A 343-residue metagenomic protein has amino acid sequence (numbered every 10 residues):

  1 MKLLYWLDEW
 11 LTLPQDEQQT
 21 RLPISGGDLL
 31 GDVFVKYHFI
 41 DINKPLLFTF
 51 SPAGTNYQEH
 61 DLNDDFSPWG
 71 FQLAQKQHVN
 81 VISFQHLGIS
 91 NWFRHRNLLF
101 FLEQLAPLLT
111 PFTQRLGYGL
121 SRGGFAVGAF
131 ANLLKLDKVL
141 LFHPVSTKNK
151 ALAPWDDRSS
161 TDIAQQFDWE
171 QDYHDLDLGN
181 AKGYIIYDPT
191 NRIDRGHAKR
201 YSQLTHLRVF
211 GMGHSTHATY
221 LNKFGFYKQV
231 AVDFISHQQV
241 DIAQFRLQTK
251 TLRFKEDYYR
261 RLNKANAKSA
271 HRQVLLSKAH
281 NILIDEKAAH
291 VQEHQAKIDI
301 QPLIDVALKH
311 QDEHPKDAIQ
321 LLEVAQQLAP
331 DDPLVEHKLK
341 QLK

Functional and structural regions predicted by a protein language model:
L7-Q77: Short, surface-exposed "cap/lid" segments of acyl-processing enzymes
P111-S121: Alpha/beta-hydrolase fold nucleophile elbow
L141-A151: Active-site nucleophile loop of the alpha/beta-hydrolase fold
D156-L221: The feature captures the conserved acid-bearing segment of alpha/beta-hydrolase catalytic domains
H206-S269: C-terminal catalytic histidine-bearing segment of alpha/beta-hydrolase fold enzymes
K297, P330-D331: Short coil turns that delineate tetratricopeptide repeat
